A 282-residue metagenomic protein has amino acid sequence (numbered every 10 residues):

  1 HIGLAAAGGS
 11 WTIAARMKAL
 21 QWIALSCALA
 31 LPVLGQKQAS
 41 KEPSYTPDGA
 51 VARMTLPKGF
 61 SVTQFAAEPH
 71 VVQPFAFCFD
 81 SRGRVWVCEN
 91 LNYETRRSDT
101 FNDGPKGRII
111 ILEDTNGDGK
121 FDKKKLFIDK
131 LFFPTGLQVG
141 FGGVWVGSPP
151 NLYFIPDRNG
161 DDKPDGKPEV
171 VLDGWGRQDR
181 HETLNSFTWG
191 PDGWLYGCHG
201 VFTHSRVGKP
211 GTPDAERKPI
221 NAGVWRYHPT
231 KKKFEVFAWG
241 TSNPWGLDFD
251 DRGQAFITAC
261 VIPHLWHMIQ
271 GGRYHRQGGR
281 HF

Functional and structural regions predicted by a protein language model:
H1-L4, A28, G246: Exposed boundary/loop context
G3, G8-G9, G35: Residue-identity detector for glycine
T12-I13: Short, positively charged and aromatic/hydrophobic N-terminal segments
A19-W22, K37: Intrinsic disorder/low-complexity segments enriched in polar/small residues
Q21-P32: Bacterial N-terminal signal peptides
L34-F282: Beta-propeller blade termini and top-face loops
